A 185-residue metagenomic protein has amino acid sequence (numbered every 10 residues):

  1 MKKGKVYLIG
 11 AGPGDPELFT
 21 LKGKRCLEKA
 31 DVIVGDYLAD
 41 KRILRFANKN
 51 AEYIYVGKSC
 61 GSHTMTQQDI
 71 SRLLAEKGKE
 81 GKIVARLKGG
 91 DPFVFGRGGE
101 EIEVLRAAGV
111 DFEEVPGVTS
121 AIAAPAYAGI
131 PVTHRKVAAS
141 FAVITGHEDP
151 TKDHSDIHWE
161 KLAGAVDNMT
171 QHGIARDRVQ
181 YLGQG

Functional and structural regions predicted by a protein language model:
M1-A11, P16, L21-V118, A123 (+1 more regions): Class I S-adenosyl-L-methionine
K3, K29, V137, D167-N168: A generic structural signal for well-ordered coil/turn residues at beta-strand boundaries that shape enzyme active-site
G89-V166: Class I SAM-dependent methyltransferase SAM-binding "motif I" and its flanking Rossmann-like core
D153-G185: Conserved anion/nucleotide-ligand pocket segment
